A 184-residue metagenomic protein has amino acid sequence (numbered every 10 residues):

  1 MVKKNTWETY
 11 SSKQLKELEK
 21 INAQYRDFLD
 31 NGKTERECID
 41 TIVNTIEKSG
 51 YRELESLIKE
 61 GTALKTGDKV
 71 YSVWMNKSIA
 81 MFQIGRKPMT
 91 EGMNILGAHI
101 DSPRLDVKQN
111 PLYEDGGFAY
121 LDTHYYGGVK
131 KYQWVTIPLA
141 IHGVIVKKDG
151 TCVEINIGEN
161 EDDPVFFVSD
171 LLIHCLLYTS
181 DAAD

Functional and structural regions predicted by a protein language model:
M1-E35: N-terminal capping segment at the start of a domain
K16, K20, E37, T41 (+2 more regions): Conserved active-site and cofactor/substrate-binding residues in soluble primary-metabolism enzymes
E19, K33-R36, D40, V73-M75 (+1 more regions): Generic alpha-helical scaffold signal
N22-S56: Alpha/propeptide regions of enzymes that mature by internal proteolysis
L29, K33, K87, V129-K130: A short glycine/serine-rich beta->alpha loop
E47, E53, L57-V107: Acidic/His- and Gly-rich active-site-bordering loop/insert found across diverse amide/peptide-bond hydrolases
M89-L177: A generic, well-ordered mixed alpha/beta core segment in the N-terminal half of proteins
Y178-D184: Conserved small/polar residues in nucleotide/adenosyl-binding loops
